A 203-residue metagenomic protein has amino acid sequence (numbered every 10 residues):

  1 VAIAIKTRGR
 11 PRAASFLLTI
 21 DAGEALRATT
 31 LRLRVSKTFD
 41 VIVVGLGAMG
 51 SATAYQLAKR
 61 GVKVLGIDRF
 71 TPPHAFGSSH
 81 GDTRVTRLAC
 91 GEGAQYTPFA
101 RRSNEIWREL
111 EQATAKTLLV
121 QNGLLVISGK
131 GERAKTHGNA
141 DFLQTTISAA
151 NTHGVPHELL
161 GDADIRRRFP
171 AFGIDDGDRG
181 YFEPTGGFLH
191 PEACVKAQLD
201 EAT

Functional and structural regions predicted by a protein language model:
G9, A13-A14: N-terminal amphipathic/hydrophobic targeting modules at extreme N-termini, encompassing cleavable Sec/SRP-type signal
S15-V41, K59-R60: Extreme N-terminal leader/targeting segments of oxidoreductases
D40-L65: N-terminal Rossmann-like FAD-binding beta1-loop-alpha1 element of flavoenzymes
A58-S79: Glycine-rich FAD pyrophosphate-binding loop
R60, H153, E201: Conserved dinucleotide-binding and phosphotransfer motif residues
F70-T71, I165, Q198: Short beta-to-alpha linker loops that shape the active-site pocket of alpha/beta-hydrolase fold enzymes
T83-R168, D178: Dinucleotide-binding Rossmann-like beta1-alpha1 core, especially the glycine-rich loop that anchors the ADP
F182-T203: Helical element adjacent to the flavin cofactor pocket in flavoenzyme catalytic cores
